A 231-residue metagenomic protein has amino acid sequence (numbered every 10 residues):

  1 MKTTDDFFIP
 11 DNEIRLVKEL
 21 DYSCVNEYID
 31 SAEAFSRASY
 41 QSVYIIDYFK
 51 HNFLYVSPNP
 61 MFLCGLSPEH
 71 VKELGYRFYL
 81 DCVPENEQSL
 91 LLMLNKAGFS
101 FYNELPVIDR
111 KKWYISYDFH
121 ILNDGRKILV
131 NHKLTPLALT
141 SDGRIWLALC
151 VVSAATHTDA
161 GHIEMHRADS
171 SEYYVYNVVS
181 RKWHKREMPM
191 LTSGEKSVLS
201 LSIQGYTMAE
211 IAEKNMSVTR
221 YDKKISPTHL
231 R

Functional and structural regions predicted by a protein language model:
M1-L20: Short, low-complexity N-terminal regulatory "tails/caps" that precede and couple sensory modules
L16, L90-L94, R231: Short, structured secondary-structure boundary patches
E19, E85, K185, P189: Charge-dense, low-complexity intrinsically disordered segments
L20-F78, D169-W183: PAS-family sensory domain signal
A32-A34, I108, E187-M188: Short, flexible, glycine/charge-rich loop motifs used to bind or transfer phosphoryl groups or to couple energy/partner
I46-E69, L74-G161: Sensory/regulatory domains in signal-transduction proteins
A154-W183, M188: Juxtadomain coupling helices with adjacent low-complexity linkers
V178-R231: Helix-turn-helix DNA-binding segment
